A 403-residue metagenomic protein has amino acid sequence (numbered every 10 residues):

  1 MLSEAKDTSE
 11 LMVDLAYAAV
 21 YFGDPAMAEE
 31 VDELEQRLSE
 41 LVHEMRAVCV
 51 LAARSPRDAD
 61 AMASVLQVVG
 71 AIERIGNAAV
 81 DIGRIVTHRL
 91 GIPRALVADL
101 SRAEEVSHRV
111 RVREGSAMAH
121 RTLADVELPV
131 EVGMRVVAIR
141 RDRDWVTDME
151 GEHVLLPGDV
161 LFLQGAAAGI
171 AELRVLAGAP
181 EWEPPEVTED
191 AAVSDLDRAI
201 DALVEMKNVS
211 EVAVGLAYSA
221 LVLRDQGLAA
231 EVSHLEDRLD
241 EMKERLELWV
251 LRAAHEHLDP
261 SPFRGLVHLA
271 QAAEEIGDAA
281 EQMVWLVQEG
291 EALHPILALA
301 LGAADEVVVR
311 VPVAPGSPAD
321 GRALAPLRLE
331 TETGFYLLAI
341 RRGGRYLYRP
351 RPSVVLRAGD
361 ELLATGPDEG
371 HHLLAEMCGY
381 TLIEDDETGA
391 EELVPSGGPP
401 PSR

Functional and structural regions predicted by a protein language model:
M1-R403: Cytosolic, long alpha-helical scaffolding segments
